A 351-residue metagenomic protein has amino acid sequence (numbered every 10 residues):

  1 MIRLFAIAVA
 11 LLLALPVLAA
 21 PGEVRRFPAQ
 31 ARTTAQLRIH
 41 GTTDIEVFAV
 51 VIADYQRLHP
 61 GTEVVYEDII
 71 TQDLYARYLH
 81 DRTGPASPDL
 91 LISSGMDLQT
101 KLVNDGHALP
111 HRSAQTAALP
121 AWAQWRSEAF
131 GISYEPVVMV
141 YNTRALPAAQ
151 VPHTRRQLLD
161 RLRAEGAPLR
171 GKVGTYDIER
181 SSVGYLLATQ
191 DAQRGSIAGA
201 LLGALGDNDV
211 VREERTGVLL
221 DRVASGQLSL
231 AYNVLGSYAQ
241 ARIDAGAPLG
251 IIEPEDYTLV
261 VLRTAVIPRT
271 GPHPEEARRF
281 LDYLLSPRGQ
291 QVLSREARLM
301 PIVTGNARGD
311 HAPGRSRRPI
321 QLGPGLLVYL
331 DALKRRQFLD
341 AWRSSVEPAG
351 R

Functional and structural regions predicted by a protein language model:
A20-T100: Early extracytoplasmic/lumenal segment of secretory-pathway proteins
R38, T42-A49, S87-P88, S93-A224: Extracytoplasmic ligand-binding site segments that recognize negatively charged/polar headgroups
P85-S93, R212, S229-V234, G250-I251: Paired acidic/hydrophobic, glycine-rich loop segments that form the ligand-binding mouth/hinge of periplasmic-binding
D97-K101, A224, L228-P248: A ligand-binding cleft/hinge motif common to bilobed small-molecule-binding domains
A121, E135, L201-G206, R212 (+2 more regions): Periplasmic-binding protein-like
V140-A145, L187-T189, V261-H273, V292-L293: A bilobed periplasmic-binding-protein/Venus flytrap-type ligand-binding module shared by bacterial periplasmic
P268-L327: Mature extracytoplasmic/periplasmic domains
H311-R351: Extracellular/periplasmic bilobal clamshell ligand-binding domains
